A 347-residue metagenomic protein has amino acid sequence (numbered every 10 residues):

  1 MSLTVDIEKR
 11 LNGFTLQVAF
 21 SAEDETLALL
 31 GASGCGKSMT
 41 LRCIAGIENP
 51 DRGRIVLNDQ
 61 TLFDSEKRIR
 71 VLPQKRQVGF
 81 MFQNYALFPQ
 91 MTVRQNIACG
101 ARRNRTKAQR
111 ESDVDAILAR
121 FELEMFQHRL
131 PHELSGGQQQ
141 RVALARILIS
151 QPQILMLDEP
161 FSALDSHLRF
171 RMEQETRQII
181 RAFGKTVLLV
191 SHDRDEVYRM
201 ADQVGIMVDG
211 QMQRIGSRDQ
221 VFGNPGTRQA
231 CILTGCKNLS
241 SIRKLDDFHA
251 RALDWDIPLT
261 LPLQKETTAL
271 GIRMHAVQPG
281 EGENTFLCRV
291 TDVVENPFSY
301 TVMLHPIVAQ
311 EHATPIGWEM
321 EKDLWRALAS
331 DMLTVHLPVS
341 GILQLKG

Functional and structural regions predicted by a protein language model:
V5-T26, A32, S38-M39, G46-N49 (+3 more regions): Non-catalytic connector elements of ABC transporters
S38-L41, V142: ABC ATPase nucleotide-binding domain helices that frame the ATP-binding cleft
R42-C43, Q203: The short alpha-helix immediately C-terminal to the Walker A/P-loop
D51-V56, D209: Conserved coupling/switch loops of ABC nucleotide-binding domains, chiefly the family-specific signature
R54-R76: ABC ATPase NBD Q-loop/coupling interface
Q77-G79, Q83, L87-Q229: ABC ATPase nucleotide-binding domains
